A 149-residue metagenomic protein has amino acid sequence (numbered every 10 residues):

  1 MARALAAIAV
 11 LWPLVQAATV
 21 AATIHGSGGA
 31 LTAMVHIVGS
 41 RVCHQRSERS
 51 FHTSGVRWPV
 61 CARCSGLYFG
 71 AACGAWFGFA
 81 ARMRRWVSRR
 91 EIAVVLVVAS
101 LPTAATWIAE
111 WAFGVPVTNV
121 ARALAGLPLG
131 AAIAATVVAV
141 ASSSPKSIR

Functional and structural regions predicted by a protein language model:
A2-G28: N-terminal signal-anchor transmembrane alpha helix
I8-Q16, S88-A112: Small-polar-interrupted transmembrane alpha-helices in polytopic inner-membrane proteins
L14-I24, W107-G114, V137-V140, S144: Transmembrane helix-loop junctions and nearby membrane-interface residues
A21-V60: Extracytosolic (periplasmic/ER-lumenal) interhelical loops and adjacent juxtamembrane/interface segments of multi-pass
Q45-A62, A104-L129: Interfacial helix-loop-helix junctions of multi-pass membrane proteins
V60-F79: Hydrophobic alpha-helical transmembrane segments
F69-A75, L127-S143: Hydrophobic cores of alpha-helical transmembrane segments in multi-pass inner/ER membrane proteins, independent
A80-W86, V137-R149: Membrane-interface junctions at the ends of membrane-embedded or membrane-associated helices
